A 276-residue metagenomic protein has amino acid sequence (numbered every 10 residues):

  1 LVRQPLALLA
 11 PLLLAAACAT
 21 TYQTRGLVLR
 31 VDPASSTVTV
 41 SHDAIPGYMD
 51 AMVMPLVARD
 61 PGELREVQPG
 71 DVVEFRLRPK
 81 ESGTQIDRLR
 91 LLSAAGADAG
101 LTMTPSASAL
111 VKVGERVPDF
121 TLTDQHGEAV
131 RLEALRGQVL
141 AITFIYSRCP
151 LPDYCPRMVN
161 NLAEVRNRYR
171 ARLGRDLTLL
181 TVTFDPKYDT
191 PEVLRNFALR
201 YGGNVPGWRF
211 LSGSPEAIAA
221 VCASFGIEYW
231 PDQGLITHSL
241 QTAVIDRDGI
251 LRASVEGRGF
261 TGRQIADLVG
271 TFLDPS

Functional and structural regions predicted by a protein language model:
P5-A16: Bacterial N-terminal signal peptides
A19-T21: Bacterial signal peptide processing site
A34-D43: Short aromatic-glycine-enriched beta-strand elements
P61-E74: Short nucleic-acid-contacting surface segments enriched for D/E, G, S/T with interspersed K/R
P69, R90-L132, N160, N167: N-terminal "domain-start" segment that seeds a small globular fold
V130-N161: Short active-site neighborhood of thiol/selenol oxidoreductases, capturing the structured segment around
R157-V221: Structural microenvironment flanking redox-active thiols in thiol-disulfide oxidoreductases
A220, E228, D232-S276: Thiol-/selenol-based redox modules, centered on thioredoxin-like and closely related oxidoreductase domains
